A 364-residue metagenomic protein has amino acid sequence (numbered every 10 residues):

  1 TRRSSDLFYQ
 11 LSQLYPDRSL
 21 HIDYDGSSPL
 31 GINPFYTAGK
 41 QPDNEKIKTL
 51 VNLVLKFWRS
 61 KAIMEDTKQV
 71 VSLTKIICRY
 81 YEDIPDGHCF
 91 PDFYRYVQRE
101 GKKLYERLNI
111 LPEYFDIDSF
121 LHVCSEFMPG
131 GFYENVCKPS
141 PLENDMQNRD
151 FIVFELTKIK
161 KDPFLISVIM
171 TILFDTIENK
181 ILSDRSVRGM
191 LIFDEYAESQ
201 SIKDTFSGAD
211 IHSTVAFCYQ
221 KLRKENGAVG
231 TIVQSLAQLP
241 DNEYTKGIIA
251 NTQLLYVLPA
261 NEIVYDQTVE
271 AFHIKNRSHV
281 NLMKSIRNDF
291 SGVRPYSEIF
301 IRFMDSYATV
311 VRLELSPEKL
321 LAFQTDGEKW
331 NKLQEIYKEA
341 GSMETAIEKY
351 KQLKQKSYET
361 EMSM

Functional and structural regions predicted by a protein language model:
R2-R18, I22-G227, P240-E243, S291-R294 (+3 more regions): P-loop NTPase motor domains
D184, L239-M364: C-terminal regions of RecA-like/P-loop NTPase motor modules
V233: H-loop/switch region of ABC-family ATPase nucleotide-binding domains
L236: Aromatic-lined carbohydrate-recognition surfaces of secreted/lumenal glycan-active proteins
